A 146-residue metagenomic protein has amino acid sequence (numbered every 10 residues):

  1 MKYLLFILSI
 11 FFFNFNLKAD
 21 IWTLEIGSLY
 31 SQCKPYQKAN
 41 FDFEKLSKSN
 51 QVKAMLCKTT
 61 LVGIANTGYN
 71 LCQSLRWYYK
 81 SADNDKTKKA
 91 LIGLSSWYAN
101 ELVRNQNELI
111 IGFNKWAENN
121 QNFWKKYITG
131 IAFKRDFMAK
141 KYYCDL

Functional and structural regions predicted by a protein language model:
M1-A19: Classical Sec-dependent N-terminal signal peptides that target proteins to the secretory pathway
L4-I10, C57, L61-I64, K134 (+2 more regions): Generic hydrophobic secondary-structure signal
I21-W22, S28-D42, G68-L146: Compact alpha-helical subdomains of small soluble proteins
L24, S28, Q51-T59, F133: Short, well-structured alpha-helical interface segments that form or flank functional binding sites
E44-L75: N-terminal, post-signal-peptide region of Sec/Tat-exported proteins
